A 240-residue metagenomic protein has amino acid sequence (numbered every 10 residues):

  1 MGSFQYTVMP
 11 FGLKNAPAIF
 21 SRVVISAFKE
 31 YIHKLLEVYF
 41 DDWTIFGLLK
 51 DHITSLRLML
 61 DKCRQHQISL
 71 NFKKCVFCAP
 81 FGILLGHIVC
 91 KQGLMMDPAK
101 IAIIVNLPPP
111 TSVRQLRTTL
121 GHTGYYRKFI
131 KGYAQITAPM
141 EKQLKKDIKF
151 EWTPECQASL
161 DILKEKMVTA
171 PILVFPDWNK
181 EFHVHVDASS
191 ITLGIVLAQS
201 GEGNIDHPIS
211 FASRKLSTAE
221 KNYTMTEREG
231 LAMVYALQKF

Functional and structural regions predicted by a protein language model:
M1-F240: Retroelement reverse transcriptase polymerase core
